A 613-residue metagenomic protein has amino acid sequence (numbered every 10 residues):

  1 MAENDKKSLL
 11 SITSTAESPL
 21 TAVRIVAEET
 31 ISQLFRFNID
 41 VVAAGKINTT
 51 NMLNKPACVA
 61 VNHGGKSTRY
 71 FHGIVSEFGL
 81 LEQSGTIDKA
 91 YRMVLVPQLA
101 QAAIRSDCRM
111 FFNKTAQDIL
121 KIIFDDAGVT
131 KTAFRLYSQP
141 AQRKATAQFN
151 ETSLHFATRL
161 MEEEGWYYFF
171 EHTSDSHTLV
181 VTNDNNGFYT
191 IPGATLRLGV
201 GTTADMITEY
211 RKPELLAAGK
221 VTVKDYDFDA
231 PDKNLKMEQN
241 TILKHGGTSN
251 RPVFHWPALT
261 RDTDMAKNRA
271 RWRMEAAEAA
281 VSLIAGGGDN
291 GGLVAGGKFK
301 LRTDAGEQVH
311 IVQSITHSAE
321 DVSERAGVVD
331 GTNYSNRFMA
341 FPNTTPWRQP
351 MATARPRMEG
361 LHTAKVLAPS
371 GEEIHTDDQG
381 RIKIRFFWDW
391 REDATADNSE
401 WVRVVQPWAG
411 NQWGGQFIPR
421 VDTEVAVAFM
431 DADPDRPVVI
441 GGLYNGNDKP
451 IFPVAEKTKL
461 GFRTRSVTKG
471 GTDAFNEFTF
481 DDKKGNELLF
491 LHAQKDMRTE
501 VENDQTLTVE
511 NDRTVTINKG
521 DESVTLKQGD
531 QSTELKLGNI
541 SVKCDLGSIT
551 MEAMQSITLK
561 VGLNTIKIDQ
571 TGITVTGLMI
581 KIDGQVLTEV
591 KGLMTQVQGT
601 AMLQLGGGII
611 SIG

Functional and structural regions predicted by a protein language model:
M1-L20, D205-I207, E359-K365: Polar/acidic, low-complexity leader/linker segments enriched in S/T/G and N/D
N38-I47, E278-D289, W408-G414: Short alpha-helix capping/helix-loop boundary micro-motifs
T49-A133, Y137, Q142-T146, E171 (+5 more regions): Surface-exposed cap/loop segments at beta↔alpha junctions
N51-M52, G292-L293, P419: Short, well-ordered loop/turn sites that connect or cap secondary structure elements
G65-G73, G306-S314, V322, A432-G442: Short, Lys/Arg- and Gly-enriched loop/turn segments at beta-strand edges
L80-L95, L179, A319-F338, I374-Q379 (+2 more regions): Short, solvent-exposed secondary-structure boundary/capping segments
K114-T132, S138, T146-T344: Extended, domain-scale alpha-helical bundle/helix-rich regions
F170, V181-T182, M358-D583, T588-K591 (+1 more regions): Structural signature for extended repeat/solenoid scaffolds and their inter-repeat hinge/linker regions, spanning
